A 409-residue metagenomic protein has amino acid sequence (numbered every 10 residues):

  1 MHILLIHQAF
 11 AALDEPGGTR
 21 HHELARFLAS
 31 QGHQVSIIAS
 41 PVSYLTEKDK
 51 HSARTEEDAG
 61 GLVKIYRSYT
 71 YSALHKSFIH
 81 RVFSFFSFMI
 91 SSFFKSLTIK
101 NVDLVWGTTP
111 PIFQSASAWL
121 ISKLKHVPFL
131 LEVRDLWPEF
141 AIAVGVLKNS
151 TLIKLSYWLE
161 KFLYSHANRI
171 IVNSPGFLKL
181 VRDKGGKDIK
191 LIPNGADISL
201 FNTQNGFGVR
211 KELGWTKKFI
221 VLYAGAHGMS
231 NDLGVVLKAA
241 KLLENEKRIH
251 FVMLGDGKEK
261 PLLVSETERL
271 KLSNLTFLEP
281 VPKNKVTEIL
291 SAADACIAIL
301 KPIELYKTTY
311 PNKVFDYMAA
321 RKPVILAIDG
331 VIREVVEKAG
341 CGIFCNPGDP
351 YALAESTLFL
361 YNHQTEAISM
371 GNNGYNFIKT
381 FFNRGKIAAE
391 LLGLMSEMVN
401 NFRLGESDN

Functional and structural regions predicted by a protein language model:
M1-G61, L243, D408-N409: N-terminal subdomain of nucleotide-sugar transferases
P41, G176, G195: Carbohydrate-associated surface elements
F93, F113-L124, S150-I170: Membrane-proximal helix-turn-helix segments that form the acceptor-binding/catalytic region of lipid-linked
A196-E212, D232: Acidic anion/phosphate-binding donor-loop and adjacent secondary structure in glycosyltransferase catalytic cores
W215-N231, L237-K241, V252: Conserved donor-binding/catalytic core segment of Leloir-type glycosyltransferases
P261-E288: Nucleotide-activated donor-binding/catalytic signature segment of Leloir-type glycosyltransferases, i.e., the conserved
A295-A298, D316-A327: Short hydrophobic beta-strand element within catalytic cores of glycosyltransferases and related nucleotide-activated
A352, F359, E366-T380: A short, well-ordered alpha-helix in the C-terminal region of glycosyltransferases
